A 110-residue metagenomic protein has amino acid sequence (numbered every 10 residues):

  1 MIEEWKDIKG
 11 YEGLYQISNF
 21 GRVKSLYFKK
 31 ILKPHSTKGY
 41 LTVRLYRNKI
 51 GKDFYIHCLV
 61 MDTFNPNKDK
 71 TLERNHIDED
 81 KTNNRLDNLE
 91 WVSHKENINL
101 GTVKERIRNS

Functional and structural regions predicted by a protein language model:
M1-R74, D78-S110: Conserved recognition-core residues within compact binding domains
